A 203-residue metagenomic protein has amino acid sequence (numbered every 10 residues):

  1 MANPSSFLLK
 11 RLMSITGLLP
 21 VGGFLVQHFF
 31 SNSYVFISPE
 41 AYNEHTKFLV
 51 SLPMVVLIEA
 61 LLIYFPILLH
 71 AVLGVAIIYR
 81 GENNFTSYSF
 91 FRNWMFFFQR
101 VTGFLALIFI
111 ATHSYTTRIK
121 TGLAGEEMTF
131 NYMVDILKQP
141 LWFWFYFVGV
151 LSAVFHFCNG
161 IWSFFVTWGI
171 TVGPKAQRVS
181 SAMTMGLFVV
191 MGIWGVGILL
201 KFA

Functional and structural regions predicted by a protein language model:
M1-A203: Membrane-embedded alpha-helical bundles that constitute the cytochrome b-like, heme-associated redox core of multi-pass
